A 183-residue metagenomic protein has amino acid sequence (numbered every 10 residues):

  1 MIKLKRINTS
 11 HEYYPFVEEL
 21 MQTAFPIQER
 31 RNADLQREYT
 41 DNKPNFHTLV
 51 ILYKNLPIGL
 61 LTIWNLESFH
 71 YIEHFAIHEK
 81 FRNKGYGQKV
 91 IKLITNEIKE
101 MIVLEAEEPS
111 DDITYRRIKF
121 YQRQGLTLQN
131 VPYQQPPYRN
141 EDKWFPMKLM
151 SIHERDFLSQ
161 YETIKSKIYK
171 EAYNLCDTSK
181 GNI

Functional and structural regions predicted by a protein language model:
M1-R31, M147, Q160-I183: Short amphipathic alpha-helix that is part of the acyltransferase structural core
F25-T48, L52-K54: Active-site rim helix/loop that mediates acceptor-substrate recognition in acyltransferases
T48-V50, L56-W64, F69-A76: Conserved beta-strand in the GNAT
I77, N83-N96: Conserved acetyl-CoA-binding loop-helix of GNAT-fold acetyltransferases
I91, T114-R117, Y133-N140: Short glycine/proline-centered loop/turn elements that form peptide/ligand docking sites
I98-S110: Conserved GNAT acetyl-CoA-binding A-motif
P109-V131: Conserved active-site alpha-helix within GNAT-family acetyltransferase domains
T127-T163: A contiguous, mid-protein "functional segment" used to position or interact with cofactors/ions or partner subunits
